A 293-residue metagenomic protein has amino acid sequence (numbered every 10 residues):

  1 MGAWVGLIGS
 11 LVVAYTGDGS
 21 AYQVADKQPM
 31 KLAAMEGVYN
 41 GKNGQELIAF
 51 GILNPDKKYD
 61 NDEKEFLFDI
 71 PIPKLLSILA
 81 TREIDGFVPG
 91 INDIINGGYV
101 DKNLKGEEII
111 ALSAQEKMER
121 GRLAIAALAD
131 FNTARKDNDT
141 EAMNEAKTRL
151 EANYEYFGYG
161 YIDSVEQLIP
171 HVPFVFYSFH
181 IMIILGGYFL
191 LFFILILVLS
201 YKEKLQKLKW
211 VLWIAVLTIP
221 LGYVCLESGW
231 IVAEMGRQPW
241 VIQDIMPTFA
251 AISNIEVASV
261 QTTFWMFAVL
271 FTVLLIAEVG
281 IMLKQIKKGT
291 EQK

Functional and structural regions predicted by a protein language model:
M1, Y177-H180, I184-E227, G280-K293: Juxtamembrane interface at the cytosolic side of transmembrane helices
A3-A14, F131-R135, A215-A233: Hydrophobic alpha-helical membrane-insertion segments
V5-R122: Aromatic-rich transmembrane-lumenal/periplasmic boundary elements in polytopic membrane proteins
V12-K27, V232-M235, M282-T290: Juxtamembrane/interface segments at transmembrane-helix termini
Q23-K42, A251-F271: Membrane-interface transmembrane-helix boundary segments in multi-pass integral membrane proteins
F68-I181, V257, Q261, G289: Aromatic-capped, Gly/Pro-kinked transmembrane alpha-helices
T140-F174, S178-Y188, L217-M266, L270: Membrane-proximal extracellular juxtamembrane segment immediately upstream of a following transmembrane helix
T263-I286: Long, Lys/Arg- and hydrophobic-enriched amphipathic alpha-helices
